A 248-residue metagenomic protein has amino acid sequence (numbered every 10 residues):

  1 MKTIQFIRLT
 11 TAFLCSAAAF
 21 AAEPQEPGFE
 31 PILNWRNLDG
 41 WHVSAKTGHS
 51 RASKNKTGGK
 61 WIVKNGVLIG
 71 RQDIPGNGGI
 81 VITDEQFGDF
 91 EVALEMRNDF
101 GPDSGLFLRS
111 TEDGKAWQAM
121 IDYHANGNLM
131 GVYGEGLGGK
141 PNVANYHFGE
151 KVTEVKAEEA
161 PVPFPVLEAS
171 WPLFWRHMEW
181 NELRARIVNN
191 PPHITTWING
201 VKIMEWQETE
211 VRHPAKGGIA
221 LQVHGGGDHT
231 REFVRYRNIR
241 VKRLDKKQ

Functional and structural regions predicted by a protein language model:
M1-R8: Positively charged n-region of N-terminal signal peptides that target proteins for export
R8-A18: Bacterial N-terminal signal peptides
A21-Q248: Carbohydrate-interacting regions of secretory-pathway proteins
